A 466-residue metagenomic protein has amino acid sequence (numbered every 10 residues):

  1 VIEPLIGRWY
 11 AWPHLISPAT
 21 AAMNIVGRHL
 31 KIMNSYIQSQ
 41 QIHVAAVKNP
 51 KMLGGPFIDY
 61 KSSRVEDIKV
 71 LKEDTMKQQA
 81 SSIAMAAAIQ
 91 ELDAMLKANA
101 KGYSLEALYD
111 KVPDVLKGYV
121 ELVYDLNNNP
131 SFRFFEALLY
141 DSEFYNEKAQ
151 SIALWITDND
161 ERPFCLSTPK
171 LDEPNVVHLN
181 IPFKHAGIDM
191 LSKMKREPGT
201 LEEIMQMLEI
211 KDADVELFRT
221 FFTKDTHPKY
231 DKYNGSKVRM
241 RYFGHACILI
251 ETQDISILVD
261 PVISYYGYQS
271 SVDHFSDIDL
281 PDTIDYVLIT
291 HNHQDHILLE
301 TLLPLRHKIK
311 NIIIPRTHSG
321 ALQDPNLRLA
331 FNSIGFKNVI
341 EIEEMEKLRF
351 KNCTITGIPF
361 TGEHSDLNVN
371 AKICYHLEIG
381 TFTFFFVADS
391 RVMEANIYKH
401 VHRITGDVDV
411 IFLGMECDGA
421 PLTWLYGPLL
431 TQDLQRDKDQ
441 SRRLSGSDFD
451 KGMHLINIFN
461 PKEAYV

Functional and structural regions predicted by a protein language model:
V1-I188, T220-G235, F243, L249-N292 (+3 more regions): Pre-active-site segment of Zn-dependent metallo-hydrolases
D212-Y233, T317-F382: Metallo-beta-lactamase
R239-Y242, S256-D260, T354-T361, T383-D389: Active-site-proximal beta-strand elements of phosphoester/diester hydrolases
I250, D260, H291, I355 (+3 more regions): Divalent metal-coordination and catalytic microenvironments
I255-I257, Y286, C353, F382-F384 (+2 more regions): Structural motif
Y266, H293-I297, S319-L322, E346-R349 (+4 more regions): Active-site environment of divalent metal-dependent phosphoester hydrolases
F275-E343: Active-site HxH/HxHxD metal-binding segment of metal-dependent hydrolases
E300, T361-I458: Active-site-proximal loop/helix segments of hydrolase catalytic cores
